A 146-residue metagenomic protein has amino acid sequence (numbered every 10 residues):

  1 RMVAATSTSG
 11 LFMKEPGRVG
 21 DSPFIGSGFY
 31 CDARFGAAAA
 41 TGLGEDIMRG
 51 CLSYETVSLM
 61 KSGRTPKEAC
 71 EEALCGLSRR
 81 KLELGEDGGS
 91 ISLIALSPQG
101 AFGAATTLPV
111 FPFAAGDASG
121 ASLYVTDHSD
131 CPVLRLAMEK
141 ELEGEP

Functional and structural regions predicted by a protein language model:
R1-P146: N-terminal nucleophile
